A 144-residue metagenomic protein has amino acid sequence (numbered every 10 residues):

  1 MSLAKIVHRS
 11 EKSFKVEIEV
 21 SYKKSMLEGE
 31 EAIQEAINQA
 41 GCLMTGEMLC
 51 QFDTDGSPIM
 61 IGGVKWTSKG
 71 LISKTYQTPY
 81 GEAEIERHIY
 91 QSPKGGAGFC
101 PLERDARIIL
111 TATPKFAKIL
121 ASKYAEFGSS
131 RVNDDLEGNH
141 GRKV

Functional and structural regions predicted by a protein language model:
M1-P93: Short, conserved DNA-binding cores of transcription-related domains
S10, A83-V144: Short, positively charged, Gly/Tyr-enriched micro-motifs that form contact patches at catalytic or ligand/partner
